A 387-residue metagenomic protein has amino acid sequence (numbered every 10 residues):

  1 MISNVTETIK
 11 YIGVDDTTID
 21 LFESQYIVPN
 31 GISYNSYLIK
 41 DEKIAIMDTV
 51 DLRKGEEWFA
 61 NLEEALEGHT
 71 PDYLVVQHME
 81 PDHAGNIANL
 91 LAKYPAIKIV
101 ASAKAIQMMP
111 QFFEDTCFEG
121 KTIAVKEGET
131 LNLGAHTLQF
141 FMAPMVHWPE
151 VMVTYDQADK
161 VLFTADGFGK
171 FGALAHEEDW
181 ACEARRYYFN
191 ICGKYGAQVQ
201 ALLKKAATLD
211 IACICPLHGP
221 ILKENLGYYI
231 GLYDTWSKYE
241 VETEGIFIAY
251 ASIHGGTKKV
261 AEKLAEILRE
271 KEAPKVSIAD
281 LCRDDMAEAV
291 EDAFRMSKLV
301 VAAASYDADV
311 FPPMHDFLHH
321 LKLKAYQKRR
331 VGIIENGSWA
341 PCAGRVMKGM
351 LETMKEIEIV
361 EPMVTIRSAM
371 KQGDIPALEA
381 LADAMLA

Functional and structural regions predicted by a protein language model:
I2-E64, V153-D156, K160-T164, T257: Conserved beta-strand hairpin/beta-sheet module of binuclear metal-dependent hydrolase folds, prominently
S3-E7, A101-V151, Y195-A201: Metallo-beta-lactamase
L38, V153-C215, K223-Y250: Metal-dependent phosphodiesterase/nuclease catalytic metal-binding core
M47-T49, P71-M79, I99-S102, L162-D166 (+1 more regions): Active-site neighborhood of phospho(di)ester-bond hydrolases with catalytic His/Asp-centered motifs
R53-V100: Active-site metal-binding motif and surrounding structural segment of the metallo-beta-lactamase
N86, D285-A289: Short acidic active-site motifs
L174-I214, H218-I221, K263-A279, A289-A387: FMN-binding flavodoxin-like domain, especially the glycine-rich phosphate-binding loop
A249-E270: Short, charged N-terminal beta->alpha structural module
